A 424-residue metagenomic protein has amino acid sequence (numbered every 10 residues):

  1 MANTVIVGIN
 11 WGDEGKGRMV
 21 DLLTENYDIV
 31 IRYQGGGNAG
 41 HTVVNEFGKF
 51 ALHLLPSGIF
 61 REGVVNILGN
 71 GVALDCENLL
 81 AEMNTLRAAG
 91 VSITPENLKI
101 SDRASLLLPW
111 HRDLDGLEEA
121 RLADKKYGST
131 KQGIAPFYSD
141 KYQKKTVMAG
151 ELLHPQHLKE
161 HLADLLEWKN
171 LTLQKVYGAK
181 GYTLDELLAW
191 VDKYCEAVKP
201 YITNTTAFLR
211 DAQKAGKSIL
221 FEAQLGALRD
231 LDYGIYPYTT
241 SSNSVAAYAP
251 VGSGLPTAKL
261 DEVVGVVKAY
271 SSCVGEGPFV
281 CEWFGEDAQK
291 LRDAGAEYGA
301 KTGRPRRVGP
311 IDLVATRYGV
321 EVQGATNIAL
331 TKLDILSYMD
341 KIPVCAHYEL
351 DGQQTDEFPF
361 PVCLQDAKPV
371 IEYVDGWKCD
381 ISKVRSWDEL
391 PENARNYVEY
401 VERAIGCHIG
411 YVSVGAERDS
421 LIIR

Functional and structural regions predicted by a protein language model:
M1-R424: Non-transmembrane, aqueous-exposed alpha-helical and coiled segments at domain scale
